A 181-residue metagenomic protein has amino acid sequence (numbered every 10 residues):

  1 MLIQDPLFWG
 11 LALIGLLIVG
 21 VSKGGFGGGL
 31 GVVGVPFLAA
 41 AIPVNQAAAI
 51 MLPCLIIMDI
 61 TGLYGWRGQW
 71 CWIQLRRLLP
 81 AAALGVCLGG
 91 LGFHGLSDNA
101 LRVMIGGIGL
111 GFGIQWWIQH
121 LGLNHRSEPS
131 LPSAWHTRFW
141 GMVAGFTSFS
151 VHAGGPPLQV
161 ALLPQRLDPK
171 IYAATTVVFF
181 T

Functional and structural regions predicted by a protein language model:
M1-W9: Short, strongly hydrophobic alpha-helical membrane anchors
F8-R76, W140-G145, A153-T181: Small-residue-rich hydrophobic segments that form or flank transmembrane alpha-helices in multi-pass membrane proteins
G10, I50, A100, M104-G107: Alpha-helical transmembrane segments
S22, I57, T61, L88-F93 (+1 more regions): Alpha-helical membrane-inserting segments
A39, G89, F93-S97, Q115 (+2 more regions): Membrane-water interface at transmembrane helix exits
L55, A82-V86, G109-F112, F180: Residue-level recognition of pore/gate-forming positions within transmembrane alpha-helices of multi-pass
D59-Q69, G106-S130: Transmembrane helix exit motif
Y64-R77, C87-I105: Transmembrane-helix boundary and interhelical-loop signature of multi-pass inner-membrane proteins
